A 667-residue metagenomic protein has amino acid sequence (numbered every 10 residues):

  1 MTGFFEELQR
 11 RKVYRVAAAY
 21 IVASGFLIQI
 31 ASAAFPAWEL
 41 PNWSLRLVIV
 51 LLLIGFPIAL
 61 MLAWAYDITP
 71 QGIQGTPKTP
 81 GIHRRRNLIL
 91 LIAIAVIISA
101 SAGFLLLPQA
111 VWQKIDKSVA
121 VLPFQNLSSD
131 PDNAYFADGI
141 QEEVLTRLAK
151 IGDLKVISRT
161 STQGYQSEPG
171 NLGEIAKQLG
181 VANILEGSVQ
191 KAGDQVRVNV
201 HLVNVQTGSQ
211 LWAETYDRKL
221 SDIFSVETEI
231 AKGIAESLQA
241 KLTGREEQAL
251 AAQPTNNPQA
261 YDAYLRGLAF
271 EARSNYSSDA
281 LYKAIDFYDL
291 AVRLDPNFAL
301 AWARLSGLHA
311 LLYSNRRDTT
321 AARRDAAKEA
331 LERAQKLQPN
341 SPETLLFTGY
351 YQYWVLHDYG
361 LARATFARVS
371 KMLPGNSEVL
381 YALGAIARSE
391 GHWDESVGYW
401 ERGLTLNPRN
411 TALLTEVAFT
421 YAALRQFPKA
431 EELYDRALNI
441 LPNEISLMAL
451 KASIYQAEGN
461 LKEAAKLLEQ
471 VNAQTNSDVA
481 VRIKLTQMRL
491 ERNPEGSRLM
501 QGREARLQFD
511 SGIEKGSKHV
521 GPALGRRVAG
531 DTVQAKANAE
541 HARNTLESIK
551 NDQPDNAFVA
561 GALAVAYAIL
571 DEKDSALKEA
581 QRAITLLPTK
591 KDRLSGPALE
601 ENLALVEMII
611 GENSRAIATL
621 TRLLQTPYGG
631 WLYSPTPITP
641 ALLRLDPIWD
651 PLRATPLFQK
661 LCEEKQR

Functional and structural regions predicted by a protein language model:
M1-L105, S209: An N-terminal, helix-rich hydrophobic module
E6, A37, N87-Q487, N493-G496 (+7 more regions): Acidic, proline/glycine-rich low-complexity intrinsically disordered segments
L250-A251, T319, N551-N556, T589-P597 (+1 more regions): Acidic, Ser/Thr-rich low-complexity linear motifs
A327, N472-N476, Q581-I584, I617-Y628: TPR/TPR-like (Sel1-like) alpha-helical repeat modules
E514-K518, D555-A566, D592-M608, A641: Amphipathic alpha-helical protein-interaction segments enriched in hydrophobic
A580-P588, G596-E600: Generic long, charged, amphipathic alpha-helical segments
L603-R644: C-terminal structured "cap/appendage" subdomains that terminate the fold
P637-R667: Terminal, low-structured helical/coil segments at or just beyond the last alpha-helical repeat
